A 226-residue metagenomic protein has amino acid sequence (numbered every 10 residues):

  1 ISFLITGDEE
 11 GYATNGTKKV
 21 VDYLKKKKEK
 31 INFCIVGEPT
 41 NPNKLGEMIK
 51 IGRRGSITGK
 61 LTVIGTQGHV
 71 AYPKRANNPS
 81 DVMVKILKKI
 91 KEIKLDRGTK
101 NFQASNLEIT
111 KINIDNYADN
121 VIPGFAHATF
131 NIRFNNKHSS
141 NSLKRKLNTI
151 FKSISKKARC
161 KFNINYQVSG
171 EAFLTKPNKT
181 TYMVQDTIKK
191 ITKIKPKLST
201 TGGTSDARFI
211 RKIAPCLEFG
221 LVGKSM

Functional and structural regions predicted by a protein language model:
I1-K89: Fold-level recognition of mixed alpha/beta catalytic cores in primary-metabolism enzymes, strongest
F3, G59-L61, I109, A128-I132: A structural signal for short, well-ordered beta-strand segments
L4, I35, A158, P215-F219: Hydrophobic/aromatic beta-strand patches that form the interior of the parallel beta-sheet core in alpha/beta enzyme
G46-I51, D115-V121: Short beta-strand/turn micro-motifs at beta-sheet edges
V63, N120-A126: Short, flexible turn/loop "capping" segments at secondary-structure junctions
V70-N113, V121, N136-F162: Acidic-enriched catalytic cores of C-N bond-cleaving enzymes acting on peptides and small amides
L107-D115, N131, N135, K161-T181 (+1 more regions): A short beta-alpha structural unit
Q185-M226: Zn-dependent metallopeptidase/amidohydrolase metal-coordination segment
